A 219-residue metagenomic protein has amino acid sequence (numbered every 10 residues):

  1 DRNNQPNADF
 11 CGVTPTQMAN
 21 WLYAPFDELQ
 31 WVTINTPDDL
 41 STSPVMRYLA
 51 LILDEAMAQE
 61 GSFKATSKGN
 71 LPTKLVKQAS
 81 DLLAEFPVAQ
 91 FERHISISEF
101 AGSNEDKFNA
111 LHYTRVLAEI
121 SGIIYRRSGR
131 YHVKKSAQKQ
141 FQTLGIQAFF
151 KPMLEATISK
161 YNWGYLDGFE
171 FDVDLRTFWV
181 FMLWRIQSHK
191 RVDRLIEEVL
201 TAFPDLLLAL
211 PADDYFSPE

Functional and structural regions predicted by a protein language model:
D1-A110: Short, amphipathic alpha-helical interface elements at domain boundaries that mediate macromolecular binding
T16-F63, L144-L200: Leucine-rich, amphipathic alpha-helical/linker segments
T66-N70, R130-S136, L195-V199: Short alpha-helical "patches" and their helix-cap loops
L83-V88, Q147-A148, A212-D213: Short, charged low-complexity intrinsically disordered segments located at boundaries of structured domains
H94, G129-H132, R176-T177: Glycine-rich, often proline-containing surface loops adjacent to acidic residues and nearby aromatics that form
N104-I120, R127, P211-E219: Short amphipathic alpha-helical interaction segments
H112-T114, S121, Y125-G164: Accessory beta->alpha helical hairpin/"wing" motif in late/C-terminal subdomains of nucleic-acid enzymes
V192-E219: C-terminal catalytic/scaffold cores in eukaryotic proteins
